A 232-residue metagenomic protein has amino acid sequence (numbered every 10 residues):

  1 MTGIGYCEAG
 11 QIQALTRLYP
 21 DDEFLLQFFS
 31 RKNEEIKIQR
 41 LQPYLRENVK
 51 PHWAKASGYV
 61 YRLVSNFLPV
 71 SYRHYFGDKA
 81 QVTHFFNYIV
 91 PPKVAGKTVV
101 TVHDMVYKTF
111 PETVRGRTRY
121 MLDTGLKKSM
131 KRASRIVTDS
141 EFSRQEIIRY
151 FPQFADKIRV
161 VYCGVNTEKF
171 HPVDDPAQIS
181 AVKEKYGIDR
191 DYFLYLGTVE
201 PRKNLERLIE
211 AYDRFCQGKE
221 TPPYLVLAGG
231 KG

Functional and structural regions predicted by a protein language model:
M1-G232: Carbohydrate transferase catalytic cores enriched for Leloir-type hexosyltransferases
